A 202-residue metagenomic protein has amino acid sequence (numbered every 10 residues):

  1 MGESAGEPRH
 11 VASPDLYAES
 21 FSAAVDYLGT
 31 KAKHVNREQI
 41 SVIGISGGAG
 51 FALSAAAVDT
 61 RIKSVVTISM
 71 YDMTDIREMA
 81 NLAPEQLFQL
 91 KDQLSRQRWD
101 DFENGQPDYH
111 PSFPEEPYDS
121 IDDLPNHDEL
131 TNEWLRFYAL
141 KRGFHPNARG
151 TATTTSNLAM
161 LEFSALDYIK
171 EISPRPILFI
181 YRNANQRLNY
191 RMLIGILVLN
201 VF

Functional and structural regions predicted by a protein language model:
G2-S41: Catalytic nucleophile-loop/oxyanion-hole region of alpha/beta-hydrolase and closely related hydrolase-like folds
S41-G44, V66-I68: Short beta-strand immediately N-terminal to the catalytic nucleophile in serine-hydrolase-like folds
G44-G48, A52: Gly/Ala-rich beta-loop-alpha elbow adjacent to hydrolase catalytic centers
F51-R136: Alpha/beta-hydrolase-fold enzymes
L140-L161: Hydrophobic, aromatic-rich cap/lid helix
S164, Y181, N185-M192: Conserved alpha/beta-hydrolase "acid-adjacent" motif
I172-S173, L178-Y181: Short beta-strand/loop motif that positions the catalytic acidic residue of the alpha/beta-hydrolase fold
V198-F202: Catalytic histidine neighborhood in serine/cysteine hydrolases with alpha/beta-hydrolase-type architecture
